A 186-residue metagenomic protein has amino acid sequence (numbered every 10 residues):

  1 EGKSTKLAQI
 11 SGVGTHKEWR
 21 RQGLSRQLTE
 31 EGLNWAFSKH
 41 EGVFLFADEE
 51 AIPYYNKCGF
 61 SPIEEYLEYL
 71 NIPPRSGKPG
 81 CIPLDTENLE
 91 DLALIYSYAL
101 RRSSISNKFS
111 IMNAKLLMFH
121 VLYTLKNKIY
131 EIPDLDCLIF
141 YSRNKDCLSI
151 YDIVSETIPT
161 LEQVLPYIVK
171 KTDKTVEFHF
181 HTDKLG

Functional and structural regions predicted by a protein language model:
E1, A8-S11, G32, E49-I52 (+2 more regions): Core nucleotidyl-transferase/polymerase catalytic module
E1-W19, L125-T160: Conserved donor-binding loop and adjoining core beta-sheet/short helix segment in diverse acyl/aminoacyl transferases
G12-T15, R21-N34, T157-I168: Conserved acetyl-CoA-binding loop-helix of GNAT-fold acetyltransferases
R26-F37, G42, Y54-K57: Hydrophobic, well-ordered beta-alpha structural blocks that scaffold small-molecule cofactor pockets
N34-D48, T172-T182: Conserved GNAT acetyl-CoA-binding A-motif
E41-G42, D48-L67, D183-G186: Conserved active-site alpha-helix within GNAT-family acetyltransferase domains
S61-L148: Amide-forming acyltransferase catalytic core, primarily the GNAT-like/NAT-type and related acyltransferase folds
R143-G186: Charged, low-complexity intrinsically disordered regulatory/assembly segments
